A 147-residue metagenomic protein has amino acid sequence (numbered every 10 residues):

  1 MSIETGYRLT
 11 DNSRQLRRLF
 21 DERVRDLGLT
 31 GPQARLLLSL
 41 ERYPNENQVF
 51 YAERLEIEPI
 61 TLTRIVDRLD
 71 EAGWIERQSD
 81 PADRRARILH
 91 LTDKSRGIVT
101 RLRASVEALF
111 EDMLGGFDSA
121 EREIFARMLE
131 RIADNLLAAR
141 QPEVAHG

Functional and structural regions predicted by a protein language model:
M1-L27, D93, E143-G147: N-terminal leader segment of winged-helix/HTH proteins
I3-Y7, L27-L38, T63: Short alpha-helical elements of helix-turn-helix
R8, Q15, L19, R35-L38 (+2 more regions): Pre-recognition alpha-helix immediately N-terminal to the DNA-recognition helix within helix-turn-helix or winged-helix
R17, N45, V49, D67-E130 (+1 more regions): Charged, amphipathic alpha-helical coiled-coil/dimerization segments
L40-Y43, I57, I132: Short helix-capping/turn signature of helix-turn-helix
A52: The alpha-helix within a helix-turn-helix
I60: Key DNA-contact positions within bacterial/archaeal DNA-binding proteins
